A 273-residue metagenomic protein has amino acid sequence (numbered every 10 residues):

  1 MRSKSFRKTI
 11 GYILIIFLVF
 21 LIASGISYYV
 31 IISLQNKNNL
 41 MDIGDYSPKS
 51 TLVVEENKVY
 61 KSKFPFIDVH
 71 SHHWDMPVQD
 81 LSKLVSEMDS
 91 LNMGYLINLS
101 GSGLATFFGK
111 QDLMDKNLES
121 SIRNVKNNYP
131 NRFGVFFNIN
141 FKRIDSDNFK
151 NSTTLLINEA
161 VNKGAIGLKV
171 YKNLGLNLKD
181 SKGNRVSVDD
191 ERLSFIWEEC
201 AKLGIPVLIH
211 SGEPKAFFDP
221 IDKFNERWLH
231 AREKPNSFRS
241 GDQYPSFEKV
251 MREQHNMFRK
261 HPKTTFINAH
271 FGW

Functional and structural regions predicted by a protein language model:
M1-S3, R7, S62, L168: Generic cytosolic/nucleocytoplasmic N-terminal low-complexity/intrinsically disordered segments
R2-L21: N-terminal Sec-pathway targeting helices
S3, K63-P65, I205, T265: Residue-level marker of motif borders
I10, N57-V59, R259: N-terminal hydrophobic alpha-helix used for membrane targeting or insertion
A23-S27: Alpha-helical membrane-inserting segments
Y28-E199: Mid-domain alpha/beta scaffold segments of enzyme catalytic cores
V186-W273: Catalytic pocket-lining loop regions of alpha/beta-barrel enzymes, especially the amidohydrolase/enolase/GH5 lineages
